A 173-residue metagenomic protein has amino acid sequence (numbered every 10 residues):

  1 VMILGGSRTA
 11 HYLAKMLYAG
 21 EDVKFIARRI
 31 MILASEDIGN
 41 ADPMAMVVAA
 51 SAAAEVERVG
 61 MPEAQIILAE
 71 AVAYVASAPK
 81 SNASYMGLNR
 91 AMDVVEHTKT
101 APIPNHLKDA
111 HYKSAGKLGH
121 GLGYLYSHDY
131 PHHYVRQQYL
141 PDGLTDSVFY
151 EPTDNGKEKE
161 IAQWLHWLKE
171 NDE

Functional and structural regions predicted by a protein language model:
V1-G5: Glycine-rich adenosine-cofactor-binding loop
R8-Y134, L140-E173: Terminal-proximal interaction/regulatory segments of ATP-powered molecular machines
